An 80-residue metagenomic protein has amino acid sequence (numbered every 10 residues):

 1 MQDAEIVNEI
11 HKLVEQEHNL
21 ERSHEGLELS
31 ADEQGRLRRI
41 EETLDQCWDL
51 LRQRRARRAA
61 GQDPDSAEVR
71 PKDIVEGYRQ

Functional and structural regions predicted by a protein language model:
M1-Q80: Extended, charge-rich alpha-helical interface modules
